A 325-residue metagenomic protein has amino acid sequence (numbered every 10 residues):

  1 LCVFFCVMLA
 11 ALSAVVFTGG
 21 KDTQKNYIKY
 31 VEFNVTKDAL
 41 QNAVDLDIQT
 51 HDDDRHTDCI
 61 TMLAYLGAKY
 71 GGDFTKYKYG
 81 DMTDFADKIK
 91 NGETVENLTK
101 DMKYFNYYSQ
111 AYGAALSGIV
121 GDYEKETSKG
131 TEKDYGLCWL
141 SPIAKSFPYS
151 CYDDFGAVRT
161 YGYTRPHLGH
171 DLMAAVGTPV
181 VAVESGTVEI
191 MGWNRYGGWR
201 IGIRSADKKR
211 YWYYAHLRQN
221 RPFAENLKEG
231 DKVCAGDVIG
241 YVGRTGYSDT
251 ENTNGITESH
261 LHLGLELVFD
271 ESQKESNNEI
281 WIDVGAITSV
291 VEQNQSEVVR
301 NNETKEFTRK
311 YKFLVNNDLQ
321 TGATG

Functional and structural regions predicted by a protein language model:
L1-N106: Cationic-aromatic interfacial patches
K88-N91, V95-W199, A235, V284 (+1 more regions): Surface-exposed, glycine-biased beta-strand/turn segments
D171-M173, V180-A182, G202-R204, Y211-A215 (+3 more regions): Structural recognition of the beta-strand scaffold that forms the well-ordered cores of secreted hydrolase catalytic
G177, A206-K208, Q219, E266-D270: Solvent-exposed coil/turn segments that connect beta secondary-structure elements in extracytoplasmic/periplasmic
V180, P222, E271-Q273: Residue-level signal for secondary-structure boundary sites
V183-N226, T250-E258: Zn2+-dependent peptidoglycan hydrolase active-site motif and core
D231-N302: Conserved, short, structured surface segments that act as functional micro-motifs
